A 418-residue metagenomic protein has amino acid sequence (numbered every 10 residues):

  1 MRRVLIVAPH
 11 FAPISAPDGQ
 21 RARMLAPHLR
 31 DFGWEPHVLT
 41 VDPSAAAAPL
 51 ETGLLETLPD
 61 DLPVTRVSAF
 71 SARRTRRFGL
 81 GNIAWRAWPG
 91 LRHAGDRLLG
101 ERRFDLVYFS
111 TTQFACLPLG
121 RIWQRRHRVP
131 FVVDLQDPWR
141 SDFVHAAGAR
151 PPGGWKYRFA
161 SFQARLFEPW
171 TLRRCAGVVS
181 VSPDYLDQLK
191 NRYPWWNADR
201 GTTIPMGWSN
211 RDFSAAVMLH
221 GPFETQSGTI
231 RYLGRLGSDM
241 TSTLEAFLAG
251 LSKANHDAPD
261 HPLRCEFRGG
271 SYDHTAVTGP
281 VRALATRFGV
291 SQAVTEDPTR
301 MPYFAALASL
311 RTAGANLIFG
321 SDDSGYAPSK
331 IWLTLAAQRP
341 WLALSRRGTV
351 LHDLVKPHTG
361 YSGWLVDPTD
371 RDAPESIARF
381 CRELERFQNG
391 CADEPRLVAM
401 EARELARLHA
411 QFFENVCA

Functional and structural regions predicted by a protein language model:
M1-P63, G177, A254, A418: N-terminal subdomain of nucleotide-sugar transferases
V38-E101: A conserved catalytic-core segment of Leloir-type glycosyltransferases
A115-P118, I122-R126, W139, W155-V178: Membrane-proximal helix-turn-helix segments that form the acceptor-binding/catalytic region of lipid-linked
F162-R200, N210: A short, active-site helix/loop in glycosyltransferases that binds the activated sugar's phosphate group
A176, A308-S324: Acidic donor-binding loop of glycosyltransferase active sites
K190, G207-Q226: Acidic anion/phosphate-binding donor-loop and adjacent secondary structure in glycosyltransferase catalytic cores
P222-T241, L248, L405: Conserved donor-binding/catalytic core segment of Leloir-type glycosyltransferases
F267-S271, A276-F304: Nucleotide-activated donor-binding/catalytic signature segment of Leloir-type glycosyltransferases, i.e., the conserved
